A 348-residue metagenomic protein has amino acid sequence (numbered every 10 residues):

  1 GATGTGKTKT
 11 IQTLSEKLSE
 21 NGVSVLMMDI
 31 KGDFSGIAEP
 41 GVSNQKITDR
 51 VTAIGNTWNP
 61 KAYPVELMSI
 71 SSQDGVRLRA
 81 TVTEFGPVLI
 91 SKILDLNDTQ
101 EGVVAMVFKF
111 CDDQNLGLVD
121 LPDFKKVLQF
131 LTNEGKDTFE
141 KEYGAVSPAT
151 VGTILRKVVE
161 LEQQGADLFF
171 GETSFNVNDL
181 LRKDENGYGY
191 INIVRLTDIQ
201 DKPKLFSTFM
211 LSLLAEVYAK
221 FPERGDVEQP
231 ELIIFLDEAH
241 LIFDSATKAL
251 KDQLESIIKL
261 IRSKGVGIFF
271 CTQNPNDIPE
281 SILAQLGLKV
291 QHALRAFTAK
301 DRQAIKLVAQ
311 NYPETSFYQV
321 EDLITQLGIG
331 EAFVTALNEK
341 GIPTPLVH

Functional and structural regions predicted by a protein language model:
G1-A2, E238: The Walker A (P-loop) glycine that initiates the GxxxxGKT/S ATP-binding motif of P-loop NTPases
A2-G4, P275: The conserved Walker
K7: Conserved lysine of the Walker
T13-E16, A38-N56, S256-P343: Conserved ATP-driven motor cores of ASCE-family P-loop NTPases powering translocation/secretion/packaging/pilus
S15-V25, G32-K259, L323-G330, V334-A336: P-loop NTPase motor domains
P345-H348: Long, charged, helix-prone linker segments
